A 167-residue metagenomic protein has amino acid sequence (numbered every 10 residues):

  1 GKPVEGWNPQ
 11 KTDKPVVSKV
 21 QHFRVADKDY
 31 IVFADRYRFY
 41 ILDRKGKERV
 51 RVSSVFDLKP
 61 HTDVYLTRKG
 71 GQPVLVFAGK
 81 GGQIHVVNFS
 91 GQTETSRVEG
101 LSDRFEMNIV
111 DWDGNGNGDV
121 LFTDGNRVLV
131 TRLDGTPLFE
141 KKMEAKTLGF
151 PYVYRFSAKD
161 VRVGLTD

Functional and structural regions predicted by a protein language model:
G1-D167: Extracytoplasmic/lumenal domain signature
